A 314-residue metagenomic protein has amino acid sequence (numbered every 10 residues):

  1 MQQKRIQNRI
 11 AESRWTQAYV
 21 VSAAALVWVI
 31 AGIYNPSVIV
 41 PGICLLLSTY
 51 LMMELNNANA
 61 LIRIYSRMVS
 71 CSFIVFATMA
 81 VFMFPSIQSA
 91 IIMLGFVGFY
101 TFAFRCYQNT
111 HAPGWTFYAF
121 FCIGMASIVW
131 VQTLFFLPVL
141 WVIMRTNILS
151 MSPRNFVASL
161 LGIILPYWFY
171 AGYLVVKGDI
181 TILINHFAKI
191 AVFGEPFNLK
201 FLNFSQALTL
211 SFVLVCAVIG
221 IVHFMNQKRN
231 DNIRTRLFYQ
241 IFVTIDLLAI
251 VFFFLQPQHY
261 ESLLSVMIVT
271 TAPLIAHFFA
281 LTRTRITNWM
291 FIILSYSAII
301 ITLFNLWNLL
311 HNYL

Functional and structural regions predicted by a protein language model:
A23-V29, I184-A207, G220-F224: Juxtamembrane membrane-water interface segments that cap and precede transmembrane helices
I33-Y34, C71-A90: Aromatic- and kink-enriched transmembrane "portal" helix at the membrane-lumen/periplasm boundary that abuts
A58-F76: Transmembrane-helix signature of polytopic, membrane-embedded enzymes that assemble or transfer cell-envelope glycans
F99-G114: Membrane-interface transmembrane helices that cradle and orient dolichyl/undecaprenyl
W115-V129: Membrane-interface alpha helices of multi-pass inner-membrane proteins
F136-L161: Perimembrane helix-loop-helix junctions
I221-I245: Membrane-interface helix-loop-helix junctions at transmembrane boundaries of multi-pass membrane enzymes, predominantly
Y260-H277: Hydrophobic/aromatic-rich transmembrane helices and adjacent perimembrane loops
